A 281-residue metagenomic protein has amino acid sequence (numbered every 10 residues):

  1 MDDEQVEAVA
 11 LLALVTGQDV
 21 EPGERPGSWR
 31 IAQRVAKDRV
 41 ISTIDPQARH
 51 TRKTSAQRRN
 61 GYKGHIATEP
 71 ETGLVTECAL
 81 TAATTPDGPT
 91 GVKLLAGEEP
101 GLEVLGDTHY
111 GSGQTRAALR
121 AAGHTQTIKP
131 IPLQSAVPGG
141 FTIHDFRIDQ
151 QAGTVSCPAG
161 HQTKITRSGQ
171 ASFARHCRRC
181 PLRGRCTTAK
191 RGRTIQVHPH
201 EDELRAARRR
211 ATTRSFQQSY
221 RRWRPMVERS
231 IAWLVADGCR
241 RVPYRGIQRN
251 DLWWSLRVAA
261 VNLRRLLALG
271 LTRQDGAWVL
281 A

Functional and structural regions predicted by a protein language model:
M1-A281: Anion-binding and metal-coordination hotspots
